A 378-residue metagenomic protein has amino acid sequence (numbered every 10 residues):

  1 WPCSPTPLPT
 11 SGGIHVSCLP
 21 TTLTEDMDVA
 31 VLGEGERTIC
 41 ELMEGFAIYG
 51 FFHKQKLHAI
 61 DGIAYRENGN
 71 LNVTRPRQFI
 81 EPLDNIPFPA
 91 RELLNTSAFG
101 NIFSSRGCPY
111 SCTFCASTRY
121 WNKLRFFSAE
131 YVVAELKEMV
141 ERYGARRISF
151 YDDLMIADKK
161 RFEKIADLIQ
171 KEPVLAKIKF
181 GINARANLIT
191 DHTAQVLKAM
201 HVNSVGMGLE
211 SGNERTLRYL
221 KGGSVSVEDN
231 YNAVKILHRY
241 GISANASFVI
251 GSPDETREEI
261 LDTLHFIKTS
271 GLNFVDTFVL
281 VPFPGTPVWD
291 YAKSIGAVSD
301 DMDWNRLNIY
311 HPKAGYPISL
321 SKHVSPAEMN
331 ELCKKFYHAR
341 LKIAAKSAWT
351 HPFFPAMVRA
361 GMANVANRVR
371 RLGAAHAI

Functional and structural regions predicted by a protein language model:
W1-F79, V279-V281, G285: Glycine-rich beta-alpha loop elements in corrinoid/cobalamin-binding modules across cobalamin-dependent enzymes
P7, D28, G69, A176-I178 (+2 more regions): A structural micro-motif
P20-E25, T193, D254-K268: Catalytic cores of alpha/beta
A30-V31, V205, V275: Short, well-ordered beta-strand core segments
A64, S243, E258-I378: C-terminal accessory regions of radical SAM enzymes
D84-N245, H265: Radical SAM [4Fe-4S] cluster-binding motif and immediate context
N183-N187, G212-L217, K221, V234-E259 (+2 more regions): Conserved strand-turn element in the central/C-terminal portion of the radical SAM core barrel that lines
